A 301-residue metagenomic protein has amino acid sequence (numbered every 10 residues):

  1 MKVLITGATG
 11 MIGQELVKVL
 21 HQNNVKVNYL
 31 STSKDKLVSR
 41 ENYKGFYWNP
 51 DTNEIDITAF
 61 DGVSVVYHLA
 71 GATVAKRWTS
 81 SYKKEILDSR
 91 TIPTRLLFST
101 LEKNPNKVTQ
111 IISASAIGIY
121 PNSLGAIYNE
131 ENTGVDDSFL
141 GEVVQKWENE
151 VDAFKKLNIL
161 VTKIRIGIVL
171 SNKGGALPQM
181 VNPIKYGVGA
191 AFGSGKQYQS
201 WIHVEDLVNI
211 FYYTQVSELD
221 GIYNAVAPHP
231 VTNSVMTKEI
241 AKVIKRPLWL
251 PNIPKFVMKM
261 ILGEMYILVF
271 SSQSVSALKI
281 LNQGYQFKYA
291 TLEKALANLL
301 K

Functional and structural regions predicted by a protein language model:
V3-N23: N-terminal Rossmann NAD(P)H-binding glycine-rich loop of SDR-like oxidoreductase domains
Y43-I92: NAD(P)H-binding glycine-rich loop region in Rossmannoid oxidoreductase-like domains and their noncatalytic homologs
R95-D136: Conserved Rossmann-fold NAD(P)-dependent oxidoreductase catalytic core, especially the SDR/UDP-sugar
L124-K163: Catalytic helix-loop patch of NAD(P)-dependent Rossmann-fold dehydrogenases
D152-K163, G167-Y198, I240: NAD(P)-dependent short-chain dehydrogenase/reductase
V181-G189, Q197-V231: Alpha-helical substrate-binding/gating segment
V216-E264, A297-L300: Mid/C-terminal beta-alpha module of Rossmann-like enzyme folds, strongest in SDR-family dehydrogenases/epimerases
L248, I267-K301: C-terminal amphipathic/interface module of NAD(P)-dependent oxidoreductases and related NAD-binding regulators
